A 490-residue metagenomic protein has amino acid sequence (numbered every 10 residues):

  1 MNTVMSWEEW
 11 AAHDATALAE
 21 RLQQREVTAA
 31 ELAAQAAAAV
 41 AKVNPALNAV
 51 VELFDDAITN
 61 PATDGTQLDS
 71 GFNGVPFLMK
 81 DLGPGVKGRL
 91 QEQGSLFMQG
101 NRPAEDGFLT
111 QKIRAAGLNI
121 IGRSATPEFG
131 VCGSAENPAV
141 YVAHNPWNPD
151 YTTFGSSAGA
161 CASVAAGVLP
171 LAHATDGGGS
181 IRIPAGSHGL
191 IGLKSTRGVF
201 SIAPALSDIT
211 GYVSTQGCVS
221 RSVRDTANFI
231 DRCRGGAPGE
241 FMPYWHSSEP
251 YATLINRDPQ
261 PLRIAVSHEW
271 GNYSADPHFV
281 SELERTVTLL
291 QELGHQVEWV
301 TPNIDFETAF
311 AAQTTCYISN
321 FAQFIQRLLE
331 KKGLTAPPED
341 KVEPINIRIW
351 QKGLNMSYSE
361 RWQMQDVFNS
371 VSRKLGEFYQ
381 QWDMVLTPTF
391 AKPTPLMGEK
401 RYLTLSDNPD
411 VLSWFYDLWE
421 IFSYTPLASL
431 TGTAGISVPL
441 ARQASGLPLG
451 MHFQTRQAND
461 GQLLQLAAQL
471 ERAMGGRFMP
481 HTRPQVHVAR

Functional and structural regions predicted by a protein language model:
N2-G177, T288, L293, E298 (+1 more regions): Gly/Ser-rich catalytic/binding loops embedded in alpha/beta enzyme cores
N2-S6, F72-S95, N256-S267, I318-G376 (+3 more regions): Short helix-loop capping/hinge segments that flank enzyme active sites or metal/cofactor-binding pockets
L18-Q24, L78, F97-N101, S214-R221 (+2 more regions): Short, well-ordered beta-strand elements within core beta-sheets of diverse protein domains
R25, G74, K80, A115 (+2 more regions): Glycine-rich, small-residue loops and helix-cap segments that act as flexible hinges at active-site edges
E26-A34, T63, P250, P277-P302 (+2 more regions): Acyltransferase
E105-A237, L430-A441, L447-G450: Short glycine/serine-rich loop segments
S124-C132, I304-E307, F390-A391: Short, solvent-exposed turn/loop segments enriched in Gly/Ser/Thr/Pro and often Arg
K194-V287, M474-R490: A short helix-breaking turn/cap at a secondary-structure junction
